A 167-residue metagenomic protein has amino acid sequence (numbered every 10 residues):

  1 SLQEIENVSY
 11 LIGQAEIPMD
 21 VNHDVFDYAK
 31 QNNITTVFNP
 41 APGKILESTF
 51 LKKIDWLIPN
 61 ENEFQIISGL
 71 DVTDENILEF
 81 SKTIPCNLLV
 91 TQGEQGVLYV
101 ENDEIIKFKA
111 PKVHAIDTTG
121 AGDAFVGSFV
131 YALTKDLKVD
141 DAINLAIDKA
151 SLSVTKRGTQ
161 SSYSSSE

Functional and structural regions predicted by a protein language model:
S1-K107: Ribokinase/PfkB-type carbohydrate-kinase core domain
I45, D74-E167: Conserved phosphate-binding/catalytic region of the ribokinase-like
